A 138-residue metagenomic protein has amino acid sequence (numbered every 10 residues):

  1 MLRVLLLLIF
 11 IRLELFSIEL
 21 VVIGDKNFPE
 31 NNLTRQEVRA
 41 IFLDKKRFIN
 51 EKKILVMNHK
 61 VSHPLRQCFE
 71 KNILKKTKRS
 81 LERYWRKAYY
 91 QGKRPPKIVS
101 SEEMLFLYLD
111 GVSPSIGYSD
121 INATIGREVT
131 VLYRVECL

Functional and structural regions predicted by a protein language model:
M1-L8, E14-L15: Sec-dependent signal peptide recognition, specifically the positively charged N-region followed immediately by
I18-L138: Flexible loop/hinge segments at secondary-structure junctions
